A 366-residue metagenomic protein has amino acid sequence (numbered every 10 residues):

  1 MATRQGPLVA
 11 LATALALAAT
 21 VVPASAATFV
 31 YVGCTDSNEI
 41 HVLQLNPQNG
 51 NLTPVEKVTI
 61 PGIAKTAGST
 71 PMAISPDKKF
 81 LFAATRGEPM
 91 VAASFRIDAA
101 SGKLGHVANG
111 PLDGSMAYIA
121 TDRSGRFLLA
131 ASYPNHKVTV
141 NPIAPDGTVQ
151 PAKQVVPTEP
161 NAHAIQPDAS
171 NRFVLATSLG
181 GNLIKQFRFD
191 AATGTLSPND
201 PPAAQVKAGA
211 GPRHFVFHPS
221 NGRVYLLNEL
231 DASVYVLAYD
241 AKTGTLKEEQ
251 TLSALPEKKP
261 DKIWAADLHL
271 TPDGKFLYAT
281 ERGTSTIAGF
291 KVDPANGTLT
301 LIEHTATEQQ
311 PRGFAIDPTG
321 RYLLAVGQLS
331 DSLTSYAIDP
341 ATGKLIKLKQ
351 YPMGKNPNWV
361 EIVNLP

Functional and structural regions predicted by a protein language model:
A10-T20: Bacterial N-terminal signal peptides
A26-P47: An edge-strand/N-cap motif at the start of beta-rich repeat modules
V32-D36, A83-G87, A130-Y133, D168 (+5 more regions): Conserved beta-strand positions in repeat-built beta-propeller and related beta-rich domains
S37-E39, G87-M90, P134-K137, G181-L183 (+3 more regions): Short glycine/acidic-enriched loop and turn motifs that connect beta-strands
L43-G50, F95-G102, N141-T148, F187-L196 (+3 more regions): Short loop/turn segments immediately following beta-strands, especially the blade-tip and inter-blade linker loops
T53-A64, G105-G110, P151-V156, N199-Q205 (+3 more regions): A short beta-strand motif characteristic of beta-propeller blades
P61-D77, L112-F127, V155-F173, Q205-R223 (+3 more regions): Beta-rich, blade/repeat-based domains predominating in secreted/periplasmic proteins but also intracellular
L175-A232: Loop-centered beta-sheet repeat module
